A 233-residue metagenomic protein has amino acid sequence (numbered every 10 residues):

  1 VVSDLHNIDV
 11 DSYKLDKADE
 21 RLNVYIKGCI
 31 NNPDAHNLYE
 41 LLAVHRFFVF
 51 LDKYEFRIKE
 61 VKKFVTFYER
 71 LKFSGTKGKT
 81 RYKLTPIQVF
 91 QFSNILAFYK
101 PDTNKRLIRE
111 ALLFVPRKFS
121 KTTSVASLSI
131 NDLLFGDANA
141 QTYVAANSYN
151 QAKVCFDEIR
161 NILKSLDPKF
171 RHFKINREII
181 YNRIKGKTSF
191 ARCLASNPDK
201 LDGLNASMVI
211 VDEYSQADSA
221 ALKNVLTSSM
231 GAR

Functional and structural regions predicted by a protein language model:
V2-R233: Phosphate/NTP-binding elements of NTP-utilizing enzymes
